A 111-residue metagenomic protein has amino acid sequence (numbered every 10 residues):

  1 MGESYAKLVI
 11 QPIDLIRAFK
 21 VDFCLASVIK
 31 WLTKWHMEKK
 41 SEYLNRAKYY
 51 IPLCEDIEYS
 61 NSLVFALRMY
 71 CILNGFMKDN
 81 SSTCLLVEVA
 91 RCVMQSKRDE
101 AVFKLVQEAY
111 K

Functional and structural regions predicted by a protein language model:
M1-K111: Intrinsically disordered, low-complexity regulatory regions that flank transcription factor DNA-binding cores
